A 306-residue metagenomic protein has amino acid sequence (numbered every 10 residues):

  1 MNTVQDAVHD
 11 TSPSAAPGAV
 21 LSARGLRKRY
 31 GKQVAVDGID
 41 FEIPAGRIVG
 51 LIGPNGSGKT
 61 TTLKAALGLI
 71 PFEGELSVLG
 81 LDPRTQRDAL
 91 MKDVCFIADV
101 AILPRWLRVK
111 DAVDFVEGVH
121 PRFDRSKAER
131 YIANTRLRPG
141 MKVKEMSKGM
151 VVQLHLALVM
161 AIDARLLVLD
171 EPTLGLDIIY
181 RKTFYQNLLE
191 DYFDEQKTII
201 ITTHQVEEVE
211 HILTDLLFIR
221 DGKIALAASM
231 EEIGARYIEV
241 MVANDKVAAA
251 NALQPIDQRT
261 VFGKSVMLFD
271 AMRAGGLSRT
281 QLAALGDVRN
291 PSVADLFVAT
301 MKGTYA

Functional and structural regions predicted by a protein language model:
N2-H9, P13, D257, V261-A306: C-terminal coupling/interaction segments
V49-P54: The feature captures the beta-strand-to-loop junction immediately N-terminal to the Walker
F72-T85, A89-L90: Conserved ABC transporter NBD signature motif
A98-L154: ABC-family P-loop ATPase nucleotide-binding domains
L167-E171: Catalytic Walker B motif of ABC-type/P-loop ATPase nucleotide-binding domains
T183-A271: ABC transporter nucleotide-binding domain
